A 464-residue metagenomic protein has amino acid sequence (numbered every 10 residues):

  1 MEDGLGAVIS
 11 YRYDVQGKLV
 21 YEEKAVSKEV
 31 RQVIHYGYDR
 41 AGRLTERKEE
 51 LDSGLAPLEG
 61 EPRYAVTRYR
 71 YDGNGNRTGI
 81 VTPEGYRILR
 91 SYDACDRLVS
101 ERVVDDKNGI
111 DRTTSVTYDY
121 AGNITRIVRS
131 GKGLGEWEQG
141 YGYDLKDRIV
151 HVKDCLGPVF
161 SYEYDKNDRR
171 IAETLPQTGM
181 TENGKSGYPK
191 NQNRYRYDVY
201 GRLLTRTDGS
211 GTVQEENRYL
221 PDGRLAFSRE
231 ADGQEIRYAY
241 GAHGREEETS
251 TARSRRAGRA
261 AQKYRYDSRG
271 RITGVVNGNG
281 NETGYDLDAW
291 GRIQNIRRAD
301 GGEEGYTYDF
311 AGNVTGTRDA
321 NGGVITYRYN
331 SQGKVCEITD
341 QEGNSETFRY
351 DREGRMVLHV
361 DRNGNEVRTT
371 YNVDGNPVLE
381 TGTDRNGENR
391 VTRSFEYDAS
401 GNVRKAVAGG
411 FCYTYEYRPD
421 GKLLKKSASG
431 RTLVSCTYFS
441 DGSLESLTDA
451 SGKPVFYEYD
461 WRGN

Functional and structural regions predicted by a protein language model:
M1-D154, P158-E230, Q234-N277, N281-R298 (+7 more regions): Beta-strand elements of repeat-based all-beta scaffolds
